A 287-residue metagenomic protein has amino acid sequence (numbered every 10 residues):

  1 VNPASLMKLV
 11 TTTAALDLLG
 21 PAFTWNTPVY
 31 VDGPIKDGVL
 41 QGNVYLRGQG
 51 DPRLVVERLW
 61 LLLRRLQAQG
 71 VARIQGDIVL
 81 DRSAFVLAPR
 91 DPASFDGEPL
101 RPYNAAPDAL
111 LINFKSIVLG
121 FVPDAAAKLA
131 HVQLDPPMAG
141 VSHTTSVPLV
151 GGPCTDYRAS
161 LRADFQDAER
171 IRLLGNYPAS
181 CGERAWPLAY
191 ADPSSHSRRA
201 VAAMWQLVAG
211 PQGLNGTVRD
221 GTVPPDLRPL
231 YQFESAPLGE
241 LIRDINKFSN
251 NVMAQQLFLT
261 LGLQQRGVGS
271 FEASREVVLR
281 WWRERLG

Functional and structural regions predicted by a protein language model:
V1-A14: Short active-site loop at a secondary-structure junction that contains or immediately precedes the catalytic residue(s)
D17-G287: Conserved serine DD-peptidase/penicillin-binding transpeptidase domain and beta-lactam-recognizing active-site
